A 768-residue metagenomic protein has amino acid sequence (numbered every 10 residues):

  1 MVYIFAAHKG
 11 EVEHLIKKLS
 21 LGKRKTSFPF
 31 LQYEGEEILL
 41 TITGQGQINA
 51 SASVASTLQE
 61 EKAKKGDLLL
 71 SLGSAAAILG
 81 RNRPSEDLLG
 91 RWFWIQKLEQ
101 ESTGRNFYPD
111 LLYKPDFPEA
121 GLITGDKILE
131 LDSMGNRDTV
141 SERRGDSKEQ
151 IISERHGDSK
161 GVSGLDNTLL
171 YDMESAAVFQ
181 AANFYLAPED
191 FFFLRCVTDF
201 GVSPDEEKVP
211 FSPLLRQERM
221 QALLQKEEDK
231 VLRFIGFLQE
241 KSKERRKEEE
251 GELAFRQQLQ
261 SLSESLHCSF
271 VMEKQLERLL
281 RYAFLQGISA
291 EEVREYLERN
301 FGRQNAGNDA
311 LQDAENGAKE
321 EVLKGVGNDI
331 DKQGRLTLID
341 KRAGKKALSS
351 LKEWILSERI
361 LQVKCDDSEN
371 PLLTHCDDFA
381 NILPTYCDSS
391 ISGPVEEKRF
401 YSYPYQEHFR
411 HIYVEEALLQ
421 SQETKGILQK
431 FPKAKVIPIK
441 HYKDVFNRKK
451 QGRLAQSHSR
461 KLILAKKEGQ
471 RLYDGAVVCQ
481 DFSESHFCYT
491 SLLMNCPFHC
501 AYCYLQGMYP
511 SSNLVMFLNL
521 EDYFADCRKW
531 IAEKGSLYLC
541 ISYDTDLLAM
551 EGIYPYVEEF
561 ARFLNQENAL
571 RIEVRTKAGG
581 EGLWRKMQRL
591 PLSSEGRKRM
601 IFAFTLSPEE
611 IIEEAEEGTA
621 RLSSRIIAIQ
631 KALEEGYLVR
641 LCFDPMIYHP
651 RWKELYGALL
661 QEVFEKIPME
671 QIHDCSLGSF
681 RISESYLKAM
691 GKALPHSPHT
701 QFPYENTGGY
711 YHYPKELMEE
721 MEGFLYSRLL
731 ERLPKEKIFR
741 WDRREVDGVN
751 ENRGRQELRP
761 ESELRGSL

Functional and structural regions predicted by a protein language model:
M1-Y3, F409: Extreme N-terminal starter segment of soluble prokaryotic enzymes
F28-E142, E154, K160-E295, R299 (+1 more regions): Glycine-rich phosphate- or other oxyanion-binding loops that anchor nucleotides, phosphorylated ligands
S133-L165, E244-L253, L297-R399, N752 (+2 more regions): Intrinsically disordered, low-complexity terminal tails and inter-domain linkers enriched for S/T/G/P/D/E
K364-D366, G393-T424, F664-L768: Auxiliary Fe-S-binding modules of radical SAM enzymes
Y442-L492, Q506-S511, V515-M516: N-terminal [4Fe-4S]-dependent radical SAM core
C496, C500-C503: Short cysteine clusters
G507-W584, P591-A628, L638-C642, D674-G678: Core AdoMet radical
R625-Y686, R732, F739: Conserved C-terminal portion of the radical SAM core fold that forms the substrate/S-adenosylmethionine-binding
